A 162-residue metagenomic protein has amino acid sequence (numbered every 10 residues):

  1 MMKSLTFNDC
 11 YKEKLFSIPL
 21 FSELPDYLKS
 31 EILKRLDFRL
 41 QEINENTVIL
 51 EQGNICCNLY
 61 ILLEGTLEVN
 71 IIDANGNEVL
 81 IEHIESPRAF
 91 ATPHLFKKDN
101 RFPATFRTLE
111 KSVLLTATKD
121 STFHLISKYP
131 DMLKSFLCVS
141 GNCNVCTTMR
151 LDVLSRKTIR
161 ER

Functional and structural regions predicted by a protein language model:
M1-L40, N44-E45, H94-K97: Cyclic nucleotide-binding regulatory module and flanking cytosolic helices
P25, N58, I159: Hydrophobic (often cysteine-bearing) scaffold residues that line and stabilize catalytic clefts of nucleotide/cofactor
T47-E110: Cyclic nucleotide-binding regulatory domains
L109, S127-R162: Polybasic "coupling" helices that flank or enter modular domains
L114-L115: A residue-level structural signature of the nucleotidyltransferase/glycosyltransferase Rossmann-like core
T122-F123: A generic structural signal for short hydrophobic patches within well-formed alpha-helices
